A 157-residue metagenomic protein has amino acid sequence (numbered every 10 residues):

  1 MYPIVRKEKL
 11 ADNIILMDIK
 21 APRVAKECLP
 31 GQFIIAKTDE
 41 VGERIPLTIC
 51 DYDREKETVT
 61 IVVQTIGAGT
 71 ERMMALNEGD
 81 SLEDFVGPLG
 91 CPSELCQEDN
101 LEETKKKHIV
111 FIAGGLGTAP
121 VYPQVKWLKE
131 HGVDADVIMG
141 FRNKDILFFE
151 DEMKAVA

Functional and structural regions predicted by a protein language model:
M1-D80: Ferredoxin-reductase
E71-A157: FNR/FR-type flavoprotein reductase catalytic core
